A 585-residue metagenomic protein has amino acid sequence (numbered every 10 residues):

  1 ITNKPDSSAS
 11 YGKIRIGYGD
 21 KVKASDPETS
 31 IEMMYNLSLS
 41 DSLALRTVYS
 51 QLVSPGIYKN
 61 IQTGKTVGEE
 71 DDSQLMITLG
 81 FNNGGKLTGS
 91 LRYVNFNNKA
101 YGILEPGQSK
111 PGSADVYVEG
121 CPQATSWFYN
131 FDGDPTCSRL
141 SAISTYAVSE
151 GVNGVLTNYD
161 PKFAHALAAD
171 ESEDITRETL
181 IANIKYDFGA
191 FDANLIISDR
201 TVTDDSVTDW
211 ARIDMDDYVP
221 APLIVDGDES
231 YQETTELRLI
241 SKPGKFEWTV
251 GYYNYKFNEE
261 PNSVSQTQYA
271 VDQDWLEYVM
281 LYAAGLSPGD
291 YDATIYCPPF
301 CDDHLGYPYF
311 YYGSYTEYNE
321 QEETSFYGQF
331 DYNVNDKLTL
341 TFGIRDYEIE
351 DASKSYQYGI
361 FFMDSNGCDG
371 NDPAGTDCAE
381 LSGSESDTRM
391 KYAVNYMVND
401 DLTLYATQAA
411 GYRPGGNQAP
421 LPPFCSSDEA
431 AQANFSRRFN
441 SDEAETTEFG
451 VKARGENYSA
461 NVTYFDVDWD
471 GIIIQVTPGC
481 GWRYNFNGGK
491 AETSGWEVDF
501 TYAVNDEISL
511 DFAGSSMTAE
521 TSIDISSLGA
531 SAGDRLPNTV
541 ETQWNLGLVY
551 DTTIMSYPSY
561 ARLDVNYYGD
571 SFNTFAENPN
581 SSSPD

Functional and structural regions predicted by a protein language model:
I1-N60, K65-L75, G84-L87, E178 (+3 more regions): Outer-membrane beta-barrel translocator/receptor signature
I14-D20, T47-Q51, L91-N95, I197-D199 (+6 more regions): Transmembrane beta-barrel strands of outer-membrane/channel proteins
E32-M33, N183-F188, D192-S198, T203-T208 (+7 more regions): Membrane-embedded beta-barrel scaffold of Gram-negative outer-membrane proteins
I57-T66, I103-A166, D209-I224, V264-S314 (+5 more regions): Solvent-exposed loop segments that connect transmembrane elements
G64, E70-T249, K256-N258, S459-N461: Outer-membrane beta-barrel domain signature, strongest for Gram-negative TonB-dependent receptors and also present
G80-N82, L239-I240, G251-Y255, E317-V467 (+1 more regions): Structural signature of Gram-negative outer-membrane beta-barrels, strongest in the C-terminal barrel of TonB-dependent
T176-V202, I224-I360, N395-M397, R454 (+1 more regions): Face-selective signature of the C-terminal outer-membrane beta-barrel domain
K245-E247, D336-L340, N457-S459, Y464-D468 (+1 more regions): Gram-negative outer-membrane beta-barrel transporters
